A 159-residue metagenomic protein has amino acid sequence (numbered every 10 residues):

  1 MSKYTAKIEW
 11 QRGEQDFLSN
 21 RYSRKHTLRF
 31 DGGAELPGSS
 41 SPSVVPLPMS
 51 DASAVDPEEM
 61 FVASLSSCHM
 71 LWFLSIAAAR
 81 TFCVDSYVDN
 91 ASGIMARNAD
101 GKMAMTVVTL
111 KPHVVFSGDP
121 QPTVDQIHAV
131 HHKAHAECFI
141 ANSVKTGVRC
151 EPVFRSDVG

Functional and structural regions predicted by a protein language model:
M1-A63, L71-G159: Extended beta-strand/beta-hairpin segments
